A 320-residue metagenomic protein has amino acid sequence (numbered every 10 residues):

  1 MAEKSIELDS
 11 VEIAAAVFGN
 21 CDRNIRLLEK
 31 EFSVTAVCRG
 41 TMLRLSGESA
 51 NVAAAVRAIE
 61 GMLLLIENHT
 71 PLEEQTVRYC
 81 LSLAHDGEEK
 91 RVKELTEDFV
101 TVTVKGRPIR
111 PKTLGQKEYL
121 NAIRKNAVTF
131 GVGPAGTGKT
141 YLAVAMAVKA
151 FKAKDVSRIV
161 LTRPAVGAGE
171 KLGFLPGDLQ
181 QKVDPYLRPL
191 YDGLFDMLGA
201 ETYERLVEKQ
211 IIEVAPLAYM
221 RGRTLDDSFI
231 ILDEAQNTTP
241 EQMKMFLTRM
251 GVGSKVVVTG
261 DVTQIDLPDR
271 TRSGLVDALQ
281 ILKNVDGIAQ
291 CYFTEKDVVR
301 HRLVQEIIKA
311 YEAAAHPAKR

Functional and structural regions predicted by a protein language model:
M1-A16: Short glycine-/aliphatic-rich beta-strand segments at the starts of folded cytosolic domains
A2, I6, T70, E88-L95 (+2 more regions): Intrinsically disordered, low-complexity mixed-charge segments
I13-K30: Short amphipathic alpha-helix segments
V17, N24, A55-A58, M243-F246: Hydrophobic side chains in well-ordered alpha-helices
E29-V37: A short, structured beta-strand/loop element
V37-T96: Interdomain "pre-motor" coupling segment immediately N-terminal to P-loop NTPase/helicase cores
M42, V104-Q116, A122-L232, Q236-R320: Conserved helicase motor core of SF1/SF2 NTP-dependent helicases
H85-R107, P111-L114: Conserved loop-to-helix interface motifs that mediate assembly, gating, or partner/ligand docking in ancient ring
